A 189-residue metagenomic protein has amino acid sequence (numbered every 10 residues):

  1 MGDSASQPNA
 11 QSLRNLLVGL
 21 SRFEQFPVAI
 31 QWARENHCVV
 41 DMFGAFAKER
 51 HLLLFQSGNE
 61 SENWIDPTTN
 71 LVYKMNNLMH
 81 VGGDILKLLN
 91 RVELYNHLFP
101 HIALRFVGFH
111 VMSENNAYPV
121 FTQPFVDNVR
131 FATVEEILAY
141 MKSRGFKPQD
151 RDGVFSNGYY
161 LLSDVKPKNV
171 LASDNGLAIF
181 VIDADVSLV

Functional and structural regions predicted by a protein language model:
M1-H51: Juxta-kinase regulatory segment immediately upstream of eukaryotic protein kinase catalytic domains
K48-P100: ATP-binding glycine-rich loop module of kinase domains
R50-L54, E60-E62, V107-M112, R151-Y159 (+1 more regions): Catalytic micro-motifs at enzyme active sites that drive phosphoryl/nucleotidyl and oxygen chemistry
G58, D66-P67, M112, S173-N175: Acidic surface patches and DE-rich sequence motifs
I65-D66, T122-F125, A172: Conserved hydrophobic "DFG−1" position in protein kinase catalytic cores
L71, P119-F121, L161, F180: Protein kinase-like catalytic core scaffold
N77, N96-R151: Conserved structural core of kinase catalytic domains
N77-L78, V154-V189: Catalytic activation segment of kinase domains across protein kinase-like and atypical kinase folds
